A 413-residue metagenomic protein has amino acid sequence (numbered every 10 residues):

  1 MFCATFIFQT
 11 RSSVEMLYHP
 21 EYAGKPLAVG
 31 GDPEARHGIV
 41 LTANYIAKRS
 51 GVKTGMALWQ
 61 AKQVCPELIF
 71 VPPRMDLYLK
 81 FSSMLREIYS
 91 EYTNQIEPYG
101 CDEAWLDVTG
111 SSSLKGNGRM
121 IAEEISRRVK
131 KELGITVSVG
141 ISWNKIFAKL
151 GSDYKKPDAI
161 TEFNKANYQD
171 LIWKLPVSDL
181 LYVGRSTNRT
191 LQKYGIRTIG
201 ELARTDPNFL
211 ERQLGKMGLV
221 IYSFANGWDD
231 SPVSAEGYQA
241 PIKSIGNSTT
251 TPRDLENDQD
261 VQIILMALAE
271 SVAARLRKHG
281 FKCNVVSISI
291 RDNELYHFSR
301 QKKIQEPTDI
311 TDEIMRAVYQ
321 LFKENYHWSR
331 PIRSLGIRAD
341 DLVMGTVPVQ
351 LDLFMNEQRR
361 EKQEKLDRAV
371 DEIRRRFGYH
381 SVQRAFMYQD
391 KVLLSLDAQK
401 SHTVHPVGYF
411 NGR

Functional and structural regions predicted by a protein language model:
M1-S223, E236, A274, R360-R413: Gly/Gly-Pro- and Ser/Thr-rich, intrinsically disordered tail segments characteristic of DNA damage-repair and tolerance
C3, D179, T187-I332: DNA-contacting surface of Y-family translesion DNA polymerases
F8-T10, P33-R36, N293-Y296, L342-G345: Short, charged/polar surface micro-motifs in flexible loops or helix N-caps
K25, V137, D158, N284-V286 (+2 more regions): Change "...and in nucleic-acid phosphodiester-cleaving endonucleases..." to "...and in nucleic-acid processing enzymes
G31, G110, W143, D292 (+2 more regions): Non-catalytic surface loops within mature trypsin-like serine protease
Y99-E103, S142-K145, F281-V285, R330-S334: Short Gly/Ser/Thr- and Asp/Glu-enriched loop/turn motifs at secondary-structure junctions
A104-G110, S299-K302, V349-M355: Short, hydrophobic beta-strand segments
Y319-R376: C-terminal hydrophobic structural anchor segments that stabilize assembly/packing rather than catalytic chemistry
